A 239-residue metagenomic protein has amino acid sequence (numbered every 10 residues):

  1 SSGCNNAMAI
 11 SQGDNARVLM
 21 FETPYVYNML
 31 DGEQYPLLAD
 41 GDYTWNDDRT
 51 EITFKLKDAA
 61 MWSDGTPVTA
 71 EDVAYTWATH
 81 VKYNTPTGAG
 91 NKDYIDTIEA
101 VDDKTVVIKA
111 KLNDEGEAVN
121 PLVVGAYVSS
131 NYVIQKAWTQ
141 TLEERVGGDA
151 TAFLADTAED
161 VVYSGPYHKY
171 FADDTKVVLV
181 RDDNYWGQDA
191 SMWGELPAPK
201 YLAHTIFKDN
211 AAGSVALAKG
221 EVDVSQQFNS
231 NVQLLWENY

Functional and structural regions predicted by a protein language model:
S1-D47, V162: N-terminal lobe/hinge region of extracytoplasmic solute-binding protein
L19, L37, V68, D72-T79 (+5 more regions): Extracytoplasmic/secreted proteins, especially bacterial periplasmic and envelope-associated proteins
Y25, M29, M61, A78-T85 (+4 more regions): Sec-exported extracytoplasmic/periplasmic mature domains
N28-L30, Y127-L196, Y201: Gly/Pro-rich hinge or "lid" segments in bacterial periplasmic/extracellular proteins
G41-P86, V101, V107, G213-A218: Aromatic- and charge-enriched surface segment that lines or borders ligand/interaction sites
I52-K55, I108, V177-V180, A203-I206 (+1 more regions): Structural recognition of the beta-strand scaffold that forms the well-ordered cores of secreted hydrolase catalytic
K55, G90-V146: Surface-exposed binding/hinge segments that line and control ligand-binding clefts or catalytic entry sites
Y185-W236: Ligand-site clamp/hinge motif
